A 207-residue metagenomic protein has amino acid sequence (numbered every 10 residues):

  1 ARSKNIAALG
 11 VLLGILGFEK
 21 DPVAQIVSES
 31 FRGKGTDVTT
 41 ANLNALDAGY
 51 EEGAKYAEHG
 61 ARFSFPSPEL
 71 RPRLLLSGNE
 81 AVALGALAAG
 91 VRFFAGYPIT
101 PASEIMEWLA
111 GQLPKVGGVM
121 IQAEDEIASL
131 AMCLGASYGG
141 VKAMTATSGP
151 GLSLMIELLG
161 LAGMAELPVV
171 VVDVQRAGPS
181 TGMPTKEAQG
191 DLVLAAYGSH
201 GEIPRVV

Functional and structural regions predicted by a protein language model:
A1-F31, H200-E202: Short alpha-helices
Q25, E29-G198: Thiamine diphosphate
R205-V207: Short, well-ordered beta-strand elements within core beta-sheets of diverse protein domains
